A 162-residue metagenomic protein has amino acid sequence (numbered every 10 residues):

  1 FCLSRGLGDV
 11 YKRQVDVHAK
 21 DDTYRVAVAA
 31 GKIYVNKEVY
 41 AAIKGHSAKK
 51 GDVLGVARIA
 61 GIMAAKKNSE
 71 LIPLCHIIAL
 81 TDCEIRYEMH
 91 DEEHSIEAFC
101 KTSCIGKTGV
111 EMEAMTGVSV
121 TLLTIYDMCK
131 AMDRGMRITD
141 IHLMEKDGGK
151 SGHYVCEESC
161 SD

Functional and structural regions predicted by a protein language model:
F1-L7, Y11: Single conserved hydrophobic/aromatic residue that forms the stacking wall/gate of nucleotide- or nucleobase-binding
K12-V53, A65-N68, T81, E92-A98 (+1 more regions): Flexible, solvent-exposed loop/hinge segments and secondary-structure transition points
K44-E88, S103-T124: Compact, glycine-rich, soluble single-domain proteins
S69-P73, K101, K130-R134, L143-K146: Generic secondary-structure signature for well-ordered alpha-helical cores
C83-M89, H94-C104, I141-M144: Glycine- and acidic-rich phosphate- and metal-coordinating loops
T116-I141: Mixed-charge, glycine-accented linear interaction segment located at domain edges/termini
G135-E157: Short, highly charged C-terminal tails/helix-capping segments
